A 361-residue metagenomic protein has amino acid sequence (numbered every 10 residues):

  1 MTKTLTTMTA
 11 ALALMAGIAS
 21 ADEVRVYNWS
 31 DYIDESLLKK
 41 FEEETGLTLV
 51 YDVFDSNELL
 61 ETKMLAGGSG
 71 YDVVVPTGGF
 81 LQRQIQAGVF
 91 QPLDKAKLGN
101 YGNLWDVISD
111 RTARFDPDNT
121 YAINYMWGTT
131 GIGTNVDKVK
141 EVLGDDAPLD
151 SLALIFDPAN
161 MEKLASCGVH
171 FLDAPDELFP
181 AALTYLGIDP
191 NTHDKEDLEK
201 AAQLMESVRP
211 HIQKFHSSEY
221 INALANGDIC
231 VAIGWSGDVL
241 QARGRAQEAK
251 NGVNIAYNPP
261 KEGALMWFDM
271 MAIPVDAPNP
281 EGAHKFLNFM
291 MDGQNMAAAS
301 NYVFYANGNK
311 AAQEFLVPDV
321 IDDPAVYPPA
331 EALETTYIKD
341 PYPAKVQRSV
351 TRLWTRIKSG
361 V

Functional and structural regions predicted by a protein language model:
D22-Q84: Early extracytoplasmic/lumenal segment of secretory-pathway proteins
V75, L81, I85-H211, S218-A225: Extracytoplasmic ligand-binding site segments that recognize negatively charged/polar headgroups
F80-R83, V231-N251: A ligand-binding cleft/hinge motif common to bilobed small-molecule-binding domains
Q91-G102, A249-L265, P274-A277: Short beta-strand->loop
G133-K138, T184-G187, W267-N279, A298: A bilobed periplasmic-binding-protein/Venus flytrap-type ligand-binding module shared by bacterial periplasmic
L198-S207, Q213, N251-A272: Periplasmic-binding protein-like
N222, A330-V361: Conserved C-terminal helix/tail region of periplasmic/extracytoplasmic solute-binding proteins
P274-Y337: Mature extracytoplasmic/periplasmic domains
